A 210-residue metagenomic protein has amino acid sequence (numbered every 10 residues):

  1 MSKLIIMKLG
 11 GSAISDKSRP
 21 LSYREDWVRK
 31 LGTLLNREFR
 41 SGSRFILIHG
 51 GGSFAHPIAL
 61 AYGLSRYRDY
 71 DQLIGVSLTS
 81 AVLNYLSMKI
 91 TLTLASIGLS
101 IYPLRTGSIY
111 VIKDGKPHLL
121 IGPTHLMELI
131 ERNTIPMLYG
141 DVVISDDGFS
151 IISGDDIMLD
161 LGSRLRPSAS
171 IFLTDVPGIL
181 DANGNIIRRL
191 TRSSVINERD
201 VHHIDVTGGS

Functional and structural regions predicted by a protein language model:
M1-I46: N-terminal glycine-/serine-/threonine-rich phosphate-binding loop
I6-G10, I48-H49, L104-R105, M137-Y139 (+1 more regions): Short beta-strand segments
A13-S15, G52-H56, I109-I112, V143-S145 (+2 more regions): Short, active-site-adjacent cap segments at secondary-structure transitions
W27, L31, S77-T91, F149-I151 (+2 more regions): Polyanion-binding loop/helix "lid" in catalytic or ligand-binding cores
R29, P117-E128, I144, S150-L161: Active-site glycine-rich loop that binds ribose-phosphate moieties when present
P57-R68, N185-I196: Short, flexible, mixed-charge acidic loops at enzyme active sites
A61-D141: Ligand-binding beta-strand-loop-alpha-helix segment within the catalytic cores of soluble metabolic enzymes
S163-R189: Acidic, metal-binding active-site segment of PIN/NYN-like and related structure-specific nucleases
